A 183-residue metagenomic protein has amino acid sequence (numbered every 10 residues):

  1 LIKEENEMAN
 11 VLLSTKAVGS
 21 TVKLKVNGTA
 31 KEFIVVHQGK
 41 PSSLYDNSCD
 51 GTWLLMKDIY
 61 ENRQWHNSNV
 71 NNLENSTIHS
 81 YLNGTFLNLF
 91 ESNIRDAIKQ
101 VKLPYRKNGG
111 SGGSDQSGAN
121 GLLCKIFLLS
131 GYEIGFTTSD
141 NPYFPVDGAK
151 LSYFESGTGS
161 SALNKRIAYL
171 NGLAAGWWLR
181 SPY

Functional and structural regions predicted by a protein language model:
I2-Y183: Collagenous Gly-X-Y triple-helix signature in extracellular proteins
